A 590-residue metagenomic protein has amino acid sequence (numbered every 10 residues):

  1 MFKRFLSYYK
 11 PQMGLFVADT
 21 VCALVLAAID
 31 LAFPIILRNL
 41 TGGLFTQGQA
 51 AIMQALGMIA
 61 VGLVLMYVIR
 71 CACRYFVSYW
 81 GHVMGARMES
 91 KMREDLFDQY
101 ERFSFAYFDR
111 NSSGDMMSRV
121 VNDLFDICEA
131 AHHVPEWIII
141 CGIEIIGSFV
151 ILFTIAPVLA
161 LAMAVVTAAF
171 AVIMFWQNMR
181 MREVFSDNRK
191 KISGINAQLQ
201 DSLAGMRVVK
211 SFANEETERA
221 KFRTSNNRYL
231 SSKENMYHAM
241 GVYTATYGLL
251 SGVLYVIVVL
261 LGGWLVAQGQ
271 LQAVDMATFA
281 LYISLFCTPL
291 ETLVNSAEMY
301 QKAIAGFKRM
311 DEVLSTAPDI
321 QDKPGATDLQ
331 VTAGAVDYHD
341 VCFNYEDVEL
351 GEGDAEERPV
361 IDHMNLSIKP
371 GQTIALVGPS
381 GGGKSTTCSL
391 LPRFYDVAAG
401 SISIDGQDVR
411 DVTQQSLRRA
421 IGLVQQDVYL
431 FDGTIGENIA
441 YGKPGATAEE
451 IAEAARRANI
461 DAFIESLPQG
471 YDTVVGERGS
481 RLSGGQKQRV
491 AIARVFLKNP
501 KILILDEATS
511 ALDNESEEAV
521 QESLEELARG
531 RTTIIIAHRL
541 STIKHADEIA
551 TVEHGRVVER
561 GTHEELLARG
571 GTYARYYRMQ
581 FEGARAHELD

Functional and structural regions predicted by a protein language model:
Y9, V77, G81-G85, E101-I146 (+1 more regions): Juxtamembrane loop-to-helix connectors within ABC transporter transmembrane domains
F16-F76, F153-V158, G269-A273: Transmembrane helix-loop-helix hairpins at lipid-water interfaces of multipass membrane proteins, especially the type-1
V21, I29-F33, C73, V121-V166 (+2 more regions): Hydrophobic alpha-helical transmembrane segments of ABC transporter permease domains
V21-C22, M66-G85, E136-I143, A164-N188 (+5 more regions): Alpha-helical transmembrane segments of multi-pass membrane proteins
T46, I52, I151-V165, N235 (+2 more regions): Helix-loop-helix
F105-A106, N122-A131, P135, I139 (+8 more regions): An intracellular "coupling" helix at the cytosolic face of ABC transporter transmembrane type-1 domains
L329-D590: ABC-type nucleotide-binding domain
